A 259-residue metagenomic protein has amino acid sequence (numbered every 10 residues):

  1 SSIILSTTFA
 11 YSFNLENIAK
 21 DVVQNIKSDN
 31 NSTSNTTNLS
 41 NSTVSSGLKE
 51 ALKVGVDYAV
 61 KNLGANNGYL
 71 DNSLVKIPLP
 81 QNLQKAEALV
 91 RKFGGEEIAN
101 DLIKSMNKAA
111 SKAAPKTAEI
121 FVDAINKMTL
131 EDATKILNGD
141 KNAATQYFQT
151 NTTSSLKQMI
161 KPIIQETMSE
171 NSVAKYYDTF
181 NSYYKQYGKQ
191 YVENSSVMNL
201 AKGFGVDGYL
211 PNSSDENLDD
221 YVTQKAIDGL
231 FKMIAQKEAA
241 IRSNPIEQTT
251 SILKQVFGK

Functional and structural regions predicted by a protein language model:
S1-T7: Bacterial N-terminal signal peptides
Y11-L15: Boundary of Sec targeting at the N-terminus
N17-A109: N-terminal Sec/ER secretory leader and immediately downstream segment of secreted/extracellular precursors
N17-D29, E216-K259: A cross-kingdom marker for long, charged
S45-N62, N100, K112-I120, Q158 (+4 more regions): Hydrophobic alpha-helical segments involved in membrane association or supramolecular assembly
A59, T129, P245: Residue-level signature of catalytic and energy-coupling elements of molecular machines, predominantly ATP/GTP-dependent
E97-E170: Mid-length scaffold segments of soluble, non-membrane domains
I164-K225: An amphipathic alpha-helical core segment
